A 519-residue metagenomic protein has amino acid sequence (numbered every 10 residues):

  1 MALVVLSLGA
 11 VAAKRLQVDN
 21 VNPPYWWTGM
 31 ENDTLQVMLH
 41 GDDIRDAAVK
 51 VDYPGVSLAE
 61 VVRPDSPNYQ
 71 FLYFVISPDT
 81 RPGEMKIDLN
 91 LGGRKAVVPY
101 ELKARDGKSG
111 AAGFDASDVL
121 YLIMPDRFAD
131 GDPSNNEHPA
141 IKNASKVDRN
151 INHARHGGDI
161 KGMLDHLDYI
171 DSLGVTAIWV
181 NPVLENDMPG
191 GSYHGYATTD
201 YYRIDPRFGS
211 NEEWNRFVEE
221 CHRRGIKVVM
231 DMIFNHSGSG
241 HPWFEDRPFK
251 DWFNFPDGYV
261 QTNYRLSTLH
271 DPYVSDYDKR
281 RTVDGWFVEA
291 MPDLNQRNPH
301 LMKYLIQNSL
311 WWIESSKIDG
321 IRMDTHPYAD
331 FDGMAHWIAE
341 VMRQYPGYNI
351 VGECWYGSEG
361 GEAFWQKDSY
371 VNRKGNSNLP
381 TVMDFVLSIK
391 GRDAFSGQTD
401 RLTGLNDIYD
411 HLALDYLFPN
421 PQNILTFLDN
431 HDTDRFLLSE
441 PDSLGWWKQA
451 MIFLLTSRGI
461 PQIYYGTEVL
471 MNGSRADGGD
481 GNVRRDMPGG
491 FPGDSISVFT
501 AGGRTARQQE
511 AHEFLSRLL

Functional and structural regions predicted by a protein language model:
M1-D19: Bacterial Sec-dependent N-terminal signal peptides
A13-R45, L102-D106, A111: Beta-strand/beta-sandwich contexts
M30-G93: Immunoglobulin-like IPT/TIG beta-sandwich domains and homologous Ig-like subdomains
K95-K103: Edge beta-strands of extracellular beta-sandwich domains
L102-L122, R127-D132: Low-complexity, Pro/Ser/Thr- and charge-rich linker/hinge segments at domain boundaries
V119-Y121, I178-V180, V228-M230, I321 (+3 more regions): Hydrophobic faces of well-ordered beta-strands that scaffold small-molecule active sites in alpha/beta enzyme cores
F128-L310, S315, M334-N349, G360-E362 (+2 more regions): Substrate-binding/active-site clefts of carbohydrate-active enzymes
V218, H236, H241-F244, N308-L310 (+5 more regions): Active-site-proximal helices and loops of the catalytic beta/alpha 8
